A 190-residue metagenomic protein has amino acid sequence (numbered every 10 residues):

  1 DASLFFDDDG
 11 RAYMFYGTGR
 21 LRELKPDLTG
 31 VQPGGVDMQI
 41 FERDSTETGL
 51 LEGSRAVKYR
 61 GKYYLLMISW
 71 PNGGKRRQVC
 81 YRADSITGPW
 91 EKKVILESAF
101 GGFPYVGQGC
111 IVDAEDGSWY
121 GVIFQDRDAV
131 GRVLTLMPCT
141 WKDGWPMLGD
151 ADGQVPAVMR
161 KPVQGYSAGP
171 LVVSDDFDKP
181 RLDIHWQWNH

Functional and structural regions predicted by a protein language model:
D1-H190: Carbohydrate-active catalytic/glycan-binding domains of CAZyme proteins, especially the secreted or lumenal ectodomains
